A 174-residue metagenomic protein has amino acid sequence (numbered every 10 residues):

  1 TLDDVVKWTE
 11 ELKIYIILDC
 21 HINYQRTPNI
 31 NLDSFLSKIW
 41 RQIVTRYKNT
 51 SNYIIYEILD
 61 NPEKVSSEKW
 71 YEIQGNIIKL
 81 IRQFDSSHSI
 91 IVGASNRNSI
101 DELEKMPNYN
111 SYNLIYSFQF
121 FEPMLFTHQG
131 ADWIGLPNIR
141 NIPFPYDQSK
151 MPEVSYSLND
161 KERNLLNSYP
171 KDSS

Functional and structural regions predicted by a protein language model:
T1-Y24, S34-K38, I73-S87: Aromatic-lined substrate-binding rim segments of carbohydrate-active enzymes
Q25-P28, K64: A short acidic, helix-capping loop that chelates divalent metal ions and anchors anionic groups
N29-D33, S67: Flexible, glycine- and charge-enriched loops at secondary-structure boundaries
S37-S174: Active-site region of glycoside hydrolase catalytic domains
